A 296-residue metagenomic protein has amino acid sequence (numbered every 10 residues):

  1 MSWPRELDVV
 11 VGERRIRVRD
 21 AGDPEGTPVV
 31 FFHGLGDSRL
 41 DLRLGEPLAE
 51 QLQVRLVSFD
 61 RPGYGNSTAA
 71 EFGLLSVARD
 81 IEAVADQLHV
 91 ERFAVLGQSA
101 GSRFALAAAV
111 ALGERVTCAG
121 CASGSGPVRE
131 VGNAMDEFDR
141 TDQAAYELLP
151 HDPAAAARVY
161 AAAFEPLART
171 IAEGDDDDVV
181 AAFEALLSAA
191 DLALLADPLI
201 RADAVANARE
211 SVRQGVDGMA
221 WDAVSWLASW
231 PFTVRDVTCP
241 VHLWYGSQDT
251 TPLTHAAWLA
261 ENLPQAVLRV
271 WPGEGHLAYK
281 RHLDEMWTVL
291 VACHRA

Functional and structural regions predicted by a protein language model:
M1-D20: N-terminal cap/lid segment of alpha/beta-hydrolase-fold proteins
R17-N66: Conserved HGGG/HGGXW glycine-rich cap/lid loop of the alpha/beta-hydrolase fold
S76-A94: Conserved acidic catalytic loop of the alpha/beta-hydrolase fold
R92-M135: Conserved hydrolase catalytic core segment
R140-F232: Alpha/beta-hydrolase
V237, L243-Y245: Short beta-strand/loop motif that positions the catalytic acidic residue of the alpha/beta-hydrolase fold
T250-H255: Conserved alpha/beta-hydrolase "acid-adjacent" motif
Q265-A296: Catalytic active-site module of serine/aspartate enzymes centered on a nucleophile-bearing elbow/loop
